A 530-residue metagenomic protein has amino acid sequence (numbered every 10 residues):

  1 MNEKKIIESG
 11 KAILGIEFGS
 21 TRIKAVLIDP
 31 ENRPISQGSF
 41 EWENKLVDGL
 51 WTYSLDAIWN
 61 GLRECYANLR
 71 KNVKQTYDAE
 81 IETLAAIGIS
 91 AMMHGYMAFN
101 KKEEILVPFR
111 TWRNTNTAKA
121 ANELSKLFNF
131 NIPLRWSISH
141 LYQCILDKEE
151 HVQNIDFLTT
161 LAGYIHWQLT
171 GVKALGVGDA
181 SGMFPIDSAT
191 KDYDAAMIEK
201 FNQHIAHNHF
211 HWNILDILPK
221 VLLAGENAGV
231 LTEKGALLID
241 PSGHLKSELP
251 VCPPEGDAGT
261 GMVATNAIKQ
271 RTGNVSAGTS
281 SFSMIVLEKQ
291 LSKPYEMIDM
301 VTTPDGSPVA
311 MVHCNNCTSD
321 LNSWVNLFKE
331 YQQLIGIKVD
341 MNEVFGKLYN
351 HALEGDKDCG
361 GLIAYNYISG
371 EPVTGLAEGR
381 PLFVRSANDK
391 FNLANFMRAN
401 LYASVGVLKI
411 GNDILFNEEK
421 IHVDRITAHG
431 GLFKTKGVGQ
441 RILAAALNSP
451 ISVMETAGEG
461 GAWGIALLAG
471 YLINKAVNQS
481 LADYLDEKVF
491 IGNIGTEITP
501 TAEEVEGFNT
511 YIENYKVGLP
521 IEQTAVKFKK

Functional and structural regions predicted by a protein language model:
M1-P108, E123, N154, L215 (+5 more regions): N-terminal glycine/serine-rich phosphate-binding loop of ATP-dependent small-molecule kinases, especially carbohydrate
N2-E8, L14-G15, I81, N122-R135 (+4 more regions): Active-site core segments that coordinate phosphate-bearing ligands/cofactors across diverse enzyme families
F40-W42, T111, L223, Y367 (+1 more regions): Active-site donor-binding loop signature of nucleotide-sugar glycosyltransferases
Y53, A57-G61, S139, V438 (+1 more regions): A general alpha-helical scaffold signature found inside nucleotide-binding enzyme cores
K74-T111, N131-P133, H166-D187, L218-L231: Short beta-strand-loop/turn "lid" adjacent to the catalytic site in phosphate-handling enzymes
N114: Carbohydrate-associated surface elements
T117: Gly/Ser-rich phosphate-binding catalytic loop and adjacent alpha/beta segment that cradle a phosphoryl group at enzyme
